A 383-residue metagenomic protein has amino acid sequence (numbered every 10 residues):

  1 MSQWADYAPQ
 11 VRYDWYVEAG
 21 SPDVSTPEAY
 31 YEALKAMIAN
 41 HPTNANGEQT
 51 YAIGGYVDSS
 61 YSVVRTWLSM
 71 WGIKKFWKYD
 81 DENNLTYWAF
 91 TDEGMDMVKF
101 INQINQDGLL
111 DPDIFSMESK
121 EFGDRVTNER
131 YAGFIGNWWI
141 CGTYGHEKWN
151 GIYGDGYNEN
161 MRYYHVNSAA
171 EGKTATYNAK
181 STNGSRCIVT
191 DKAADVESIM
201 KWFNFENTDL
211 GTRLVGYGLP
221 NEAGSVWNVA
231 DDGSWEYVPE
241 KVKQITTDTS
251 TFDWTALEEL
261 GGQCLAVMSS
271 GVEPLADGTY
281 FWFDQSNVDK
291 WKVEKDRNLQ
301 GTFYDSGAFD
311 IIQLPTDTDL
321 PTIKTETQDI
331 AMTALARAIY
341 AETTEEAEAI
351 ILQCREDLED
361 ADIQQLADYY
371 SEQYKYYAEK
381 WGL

Functional and structural regions predicted by a protein language model:
M1-S62, Y79-N137, C187-S225, E342 (+1 more regions): Helix-loop-helix "hinge/cap" segment bordering the ligand-binding cleft or interdomain interface
P22, K75-D92, D155, A169-T176 (+2 more regions): Short, solvent-exposed loop/beta-turn-alpha elements that line the ligand-binding surface or hinge of extracytoplasmic
L68: Mobile, glycine-rich extracellular loop/lid and propeptide segments that shape or gate substrate/ligand access
W88-M97, T318-A334, A349, E356 (+1 more regions): Short, 15-30-residue, compositionally biased linear elements with alpha-helical propensity or flexible coil
W139-I152: A ligand-binding cleft/hinge motif common to bilobed small-molecule-binding domains
G156-S168, T176-I245: Polar, glycine-rich mid-to-C-terminal structural blocks that act as macromolecule-binding/assembly scaffolds
L210-A334, E342: Conserved small-residue motifs centered on glycine
A334-L383: Histidine-centered catalytic/metal-binding microenvironments
